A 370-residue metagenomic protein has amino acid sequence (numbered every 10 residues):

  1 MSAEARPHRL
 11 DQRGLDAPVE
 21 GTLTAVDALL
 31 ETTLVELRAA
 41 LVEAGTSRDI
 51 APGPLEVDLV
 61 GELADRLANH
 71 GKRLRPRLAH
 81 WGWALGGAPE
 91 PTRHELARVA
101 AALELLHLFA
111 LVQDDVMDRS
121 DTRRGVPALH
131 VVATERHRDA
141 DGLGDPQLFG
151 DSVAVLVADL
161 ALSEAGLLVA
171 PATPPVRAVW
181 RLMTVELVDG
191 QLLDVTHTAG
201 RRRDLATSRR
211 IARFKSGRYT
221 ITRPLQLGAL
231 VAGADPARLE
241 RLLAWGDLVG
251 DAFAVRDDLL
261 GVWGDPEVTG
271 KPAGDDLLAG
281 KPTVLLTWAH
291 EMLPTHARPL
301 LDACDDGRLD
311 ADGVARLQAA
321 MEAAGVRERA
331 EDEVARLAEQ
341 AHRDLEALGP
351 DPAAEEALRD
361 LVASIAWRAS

Functional and structural regions predicted by a protein language model:
M1-L103, L108, V112, M117-D141 (+5 more regions): Conserved N-terminal diphosphate/IPP-binding helix and adjacent helical/loop segment of trans-prenyltransferase domains
V19, L23-V26, L96-A102, A158 (+5 more regions): Hydrophobic packing residues in well-ordered alpha-helices of helical domains and bundles
G53, L67-P76, S152-W263: All-alpha helical catalytic cores of prenyl diphosphate-utilizing isoprenoid enzymes
A79-W83, L105-F109, L162-V169, P224-A229 (+1 more regions): Buried hydrophobic packing segments
L85-R93, Q226-A237, L260-E267, L301-D305 (+1 more regions): C-terminal helix-coil-helix/basic helical segment that borders enzyme active sites and/or dimer interfaces and provides
L96-R124, M183-V188, R218, Q226-A229 (+3 more regions): Active-site alpha-helical segments that house and flank conserved acidic catalytic motifs for diphosphate chemistry
R123-A158, R202-R218, E240, P266-L293 (+1 more regions): Divalent-cation-assisted or electrostatically stabilized phosphate/pyrophosphate-binding catalytic cores
A315-S370: Short hairpin/turn module used for nucleic-acid contact or packing/dimerization
